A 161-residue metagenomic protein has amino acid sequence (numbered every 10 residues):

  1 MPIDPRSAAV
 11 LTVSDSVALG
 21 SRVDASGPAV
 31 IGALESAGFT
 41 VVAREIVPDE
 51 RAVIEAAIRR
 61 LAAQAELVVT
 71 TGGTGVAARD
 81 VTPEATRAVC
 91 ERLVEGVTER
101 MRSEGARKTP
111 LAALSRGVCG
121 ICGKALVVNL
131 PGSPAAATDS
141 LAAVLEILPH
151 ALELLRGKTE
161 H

Functional and structural regions predicted by a protein language model:
M1-H161: Non-catalytic beta/alpha edge segments that cap or flank active sites
